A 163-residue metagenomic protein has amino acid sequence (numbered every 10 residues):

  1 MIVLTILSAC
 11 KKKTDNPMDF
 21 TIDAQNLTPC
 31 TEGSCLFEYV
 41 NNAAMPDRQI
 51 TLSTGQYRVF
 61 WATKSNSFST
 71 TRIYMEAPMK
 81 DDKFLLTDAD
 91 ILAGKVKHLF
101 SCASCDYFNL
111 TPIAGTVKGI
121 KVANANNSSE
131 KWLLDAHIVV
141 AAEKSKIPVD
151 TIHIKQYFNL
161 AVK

Functional and structural regions predicted by a protein language model:
M1-I2: Sec-dependent signal peptide recognition, specifically the positively charged N-region followed immediately by
I6-A9: C-terminal motif of bacterial Sec signal peptides marking the signal peptidase cleavage site
K11-M18: Bacterial lipoprotein signal-peptidase II cleavage site
D19-L36: Post-signal peptide N-terminal segment of mature Sec-exported envelope proteins
G33-N126: Surface-exposed helix/loop patches within compact recognition domains
N124-K163: C-terminal or internal capping secondary-structure element at the end of a domain, subdomain, or sheet
